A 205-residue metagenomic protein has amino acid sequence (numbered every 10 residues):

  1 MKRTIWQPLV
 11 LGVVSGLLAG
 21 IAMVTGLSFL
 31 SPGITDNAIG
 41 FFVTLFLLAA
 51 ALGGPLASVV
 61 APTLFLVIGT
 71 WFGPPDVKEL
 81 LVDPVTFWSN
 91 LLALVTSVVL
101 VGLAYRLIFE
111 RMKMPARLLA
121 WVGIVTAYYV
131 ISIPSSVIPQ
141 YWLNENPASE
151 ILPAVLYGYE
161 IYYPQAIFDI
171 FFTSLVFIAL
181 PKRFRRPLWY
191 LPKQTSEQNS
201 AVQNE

Functional and structural regions predicted by a protein language model:
M1-A61: Hydrophobic transmembrane alpha-helices
R3, Q7, L11-L18, V67-T70 (+2 more regions): Hydrophobic transmembrane alpha-helices and their membrane-interface boundaries in multi-pass, membrane-anchored
L9-V14, T44, P55-T63, F87-L92 (+3 more regions): Hydrophobic alpha-helical transmembrane segments
G16, G20, F65-V67, L94 (+1 more regions): Residue-level recognition of pore/gate-forming positions within transmembrane alpha-helices of multi-pass
G20-I21, L47-L48, V67-W71, V99 (+2 more regions): Alpha-helical transmembrane segments of multipass membrane proteins
V24-F41, P74-S89, L103-V202: Membrane-embedded alpha-helical hairpins and interfacial helices in multi-pass inner-membrane proteins
F42-F46, A93-S97, D169: Hydrophobic core segments of transmembrane alpha-helices in multi-pass, intramembrane catalytic enzymes
G53-A57, F65-G73: Interfacial segments of multi-pass membrane proteins
